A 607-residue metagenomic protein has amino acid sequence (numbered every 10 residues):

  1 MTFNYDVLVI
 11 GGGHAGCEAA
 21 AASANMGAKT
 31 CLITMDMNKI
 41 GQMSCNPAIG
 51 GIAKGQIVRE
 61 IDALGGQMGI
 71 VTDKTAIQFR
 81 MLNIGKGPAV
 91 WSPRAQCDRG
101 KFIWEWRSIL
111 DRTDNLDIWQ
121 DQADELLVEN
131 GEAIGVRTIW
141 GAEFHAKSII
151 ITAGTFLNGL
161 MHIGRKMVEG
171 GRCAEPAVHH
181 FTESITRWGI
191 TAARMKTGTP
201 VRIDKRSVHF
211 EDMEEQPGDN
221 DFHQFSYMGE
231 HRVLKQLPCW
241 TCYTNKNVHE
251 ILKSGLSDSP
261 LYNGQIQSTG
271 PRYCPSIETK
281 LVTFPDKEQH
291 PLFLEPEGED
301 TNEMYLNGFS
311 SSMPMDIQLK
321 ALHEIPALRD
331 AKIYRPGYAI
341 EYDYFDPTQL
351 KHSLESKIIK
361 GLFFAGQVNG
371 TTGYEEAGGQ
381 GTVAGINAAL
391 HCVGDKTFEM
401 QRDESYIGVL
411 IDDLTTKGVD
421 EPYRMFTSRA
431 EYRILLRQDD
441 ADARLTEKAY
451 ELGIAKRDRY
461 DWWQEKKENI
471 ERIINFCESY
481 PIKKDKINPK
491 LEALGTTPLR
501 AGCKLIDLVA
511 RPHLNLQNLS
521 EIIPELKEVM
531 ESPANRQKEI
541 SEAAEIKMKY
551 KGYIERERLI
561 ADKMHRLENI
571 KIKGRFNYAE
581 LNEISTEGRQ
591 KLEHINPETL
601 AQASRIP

Functional and structural regions predicted by a protein language model:
T2-A15: Beta1/beta-strand and adjacent pyrophosphate-binding region of the FAD-binding site in flavoprotein oxidoreductases
F3-Y5, I139-S148: Core beta-strand elements of the Rossmann-like FAD/NAD(P) dinucleotide-binding domain in flavoenzyme oxidoreductases
I10, E143-G154: Short hydrophobic core segments
A21-E125, W140, T152-R172, P176-T182 (+2 more regions): Conserved N-terminal/central alpha/beta ligand/cofactor-binding core
N38, K54, E183-L319, I411 (+2 more regions): An anion/pyrophosphate-binding glycine-rich loop and adjacent beta-alpha core in soluble alpha-beta enzymes
L127-E143: Conserved beta-strand-loop-beta-strand element in the redox core of flavoprotein oxidoreductases
Y305-T371, E399-D412, Q537-K591, N596: A glycine-rich dinucleotide-binding beta-alpha-beta segment and adjacent secondary-structure elements that constitute
R429, L435, T446-I606: Extended, charge-enriched "interface" segments that sit outside catalytic cores
